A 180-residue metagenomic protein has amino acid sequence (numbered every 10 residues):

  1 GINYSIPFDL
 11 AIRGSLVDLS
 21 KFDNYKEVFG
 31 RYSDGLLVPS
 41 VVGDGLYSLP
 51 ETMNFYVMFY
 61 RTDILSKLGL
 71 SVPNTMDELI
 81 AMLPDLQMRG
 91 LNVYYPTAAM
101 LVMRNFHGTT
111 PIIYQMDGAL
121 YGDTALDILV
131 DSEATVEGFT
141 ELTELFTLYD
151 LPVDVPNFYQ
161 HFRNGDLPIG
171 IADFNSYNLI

Functional and structural regions predicted by a protein language model:
G1-I2, S15-V17, G90-V93, N164-D173: Alpha-to-beta junction loops
N3-Y56, S71, I80, N105-G108: Hinge/lid segment of periplasmic solute-binding proteins
I6-D9, T140-I180: Extracytoplasmic/periplasmic substrate-binding proteins
R13, I64, A81-M88, P156-G170: Short helices/loops that flank or line small-molecule/ion binding pockets
Y47-S48, M88-L101: Bilobed periplasmic-binding protein-like "clamshell/Venus-flytrap" ligand-binding domains
Y56-Y60, I113: Short glycine- and hydrophobic/aromatic-rich loop-to-beta-strand nucleating segment in the catalytic cores
T62-P73: Aromatic-glycine-rich donor-binding/catalytic loop that engages nucleotide-sugar donors across glycosyltransferases
M82-D85, T124-V153: Glycine-centered hinge/linker elements that transmit conformational signals in sensory and ligand-binding systems
